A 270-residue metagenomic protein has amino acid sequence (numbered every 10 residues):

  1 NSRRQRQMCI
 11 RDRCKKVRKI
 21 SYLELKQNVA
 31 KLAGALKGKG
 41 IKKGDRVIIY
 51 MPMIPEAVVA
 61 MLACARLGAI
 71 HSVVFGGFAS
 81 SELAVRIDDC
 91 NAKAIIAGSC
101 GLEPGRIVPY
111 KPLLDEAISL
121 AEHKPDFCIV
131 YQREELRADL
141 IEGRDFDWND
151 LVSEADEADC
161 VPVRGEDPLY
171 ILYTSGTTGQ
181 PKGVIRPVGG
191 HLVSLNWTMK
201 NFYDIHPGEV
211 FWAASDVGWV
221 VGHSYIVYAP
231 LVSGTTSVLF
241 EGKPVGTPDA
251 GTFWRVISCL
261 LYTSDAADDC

Functional and structural regions predicted by a protein language model:
N1-R6, I10, Y262, A266-C270: Single conserved hydrophobic/aromatic residue that forms the stacking wall/gate of nucleotide- or nucleobase-binding
R3-Q7, R11-K19, Q27, K31 (+5 more regions): N-lobe entry segment of adenylate-forming
R11-L62, A79, L83-A84, L140-D150 (+1 more regions): Conserved AMP-binding/adenylate-forming core of the ANL superfamily
R13-C14, I171-G183, M199, T263-A267: Conserved adenylation A10 loop of the ANL superfamily
R46, P52-S80, C90-I95, E209-V210 (+1 more regions): A short helix-loop-beta submotif of the ANL/AMP-binding
R66-D150, W254, S258-S264: Structural core segment of the AMP-binding/adenylate-forming
C128-Y131, E142-Y173, Q180, G190 (+2 more regions): Conserved pre-ATP/AMP-binding loop-to-beta segment of ANL
L192-V210, V220-L261: Conserved AMP-binding/adenylation subdomain of ANL enzymes
